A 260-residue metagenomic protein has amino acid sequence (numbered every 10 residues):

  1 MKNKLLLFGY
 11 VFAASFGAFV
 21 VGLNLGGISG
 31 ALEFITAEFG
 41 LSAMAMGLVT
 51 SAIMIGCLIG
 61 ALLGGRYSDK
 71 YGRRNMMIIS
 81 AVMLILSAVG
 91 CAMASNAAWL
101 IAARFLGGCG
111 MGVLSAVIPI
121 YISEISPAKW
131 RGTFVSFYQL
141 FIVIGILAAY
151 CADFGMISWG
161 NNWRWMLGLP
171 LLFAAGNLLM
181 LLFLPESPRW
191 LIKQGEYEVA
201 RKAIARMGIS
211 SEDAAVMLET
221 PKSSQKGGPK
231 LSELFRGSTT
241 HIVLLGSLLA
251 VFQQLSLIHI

Functional and structural regions predicted by a protein language model:
M1-I258: Transmembrane-helix signature of 12-pass secondary carriers
